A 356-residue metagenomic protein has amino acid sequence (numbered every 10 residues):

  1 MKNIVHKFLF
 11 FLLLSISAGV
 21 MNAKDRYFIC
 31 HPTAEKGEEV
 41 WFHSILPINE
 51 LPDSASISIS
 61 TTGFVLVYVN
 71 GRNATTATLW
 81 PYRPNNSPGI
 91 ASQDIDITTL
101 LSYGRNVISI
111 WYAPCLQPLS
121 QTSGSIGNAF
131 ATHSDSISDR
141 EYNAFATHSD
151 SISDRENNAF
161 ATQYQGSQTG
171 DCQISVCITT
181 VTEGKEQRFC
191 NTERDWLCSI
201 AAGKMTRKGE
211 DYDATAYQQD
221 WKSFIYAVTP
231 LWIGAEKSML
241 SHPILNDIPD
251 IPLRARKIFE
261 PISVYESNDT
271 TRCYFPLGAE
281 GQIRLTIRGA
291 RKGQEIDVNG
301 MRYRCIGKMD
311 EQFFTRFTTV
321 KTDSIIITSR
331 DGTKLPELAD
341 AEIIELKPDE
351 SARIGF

Functional and structural regions predicted by a protein language model:
M1-K24: Bacterial Sec-dependent N-terminal signal peptides
I4-V5, I16, I126, I137 (+1 more regions): Short hydrophobic transmembrane-like helices used for membrane targeting/insertion
F8-F11, F130, Y142-F145, F160: Aromatic (phenylalanine/tyrosine) cluster motif
K24-H133, D154-F356: Extracellular/oxidizing-compartment recognition motifs
S134-S138, F145, S149-S153: Ser/Thr/Pro-rich low-complexity tandem-repeat tracts
